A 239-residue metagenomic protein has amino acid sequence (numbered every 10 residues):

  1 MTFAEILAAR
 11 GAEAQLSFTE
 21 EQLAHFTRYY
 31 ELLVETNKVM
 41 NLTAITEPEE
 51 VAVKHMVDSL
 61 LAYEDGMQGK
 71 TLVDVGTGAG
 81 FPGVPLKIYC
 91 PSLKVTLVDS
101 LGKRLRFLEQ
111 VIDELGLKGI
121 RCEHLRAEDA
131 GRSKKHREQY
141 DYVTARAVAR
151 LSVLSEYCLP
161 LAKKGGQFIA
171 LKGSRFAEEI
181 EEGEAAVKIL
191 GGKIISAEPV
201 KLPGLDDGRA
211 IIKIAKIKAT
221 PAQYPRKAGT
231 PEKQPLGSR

Functional and structural regions predicted by a protein language model:
T2-G69, V73, K103-R106, Q110-I120: Class I SAM-dependent transferase core
E20, T46, H124-R126, S196-E198: Short loop/edge segments at beta-strand edges and connector loops that shape dinucleotide/nucleotide cofactor-binding
L60-A149, S155-E156: Conserved SAM/SAH cofactor-binding pocket of Class I
C90, A162-K164: Helix-to-beta-strand junctions that scaffold the AdoMet/dcAdoMet cofactor pocket in Class I SAM-dependent enzymes
R104-R106, F176, I180: Short alpha-helix immediately C-terminal to the canonical SAM-binding loop
E128, G173-A177, L202: Short "lid" loop at the C-terminus of a central beta-strand within the Rossmann-like core of SAM-dependent
G165-R175: Conserved beta-strand signature within the Rossmann-like core of class I S-adenosyl-L-methionine
E181-R239: SAM/dcSAM-binding transferase cores
